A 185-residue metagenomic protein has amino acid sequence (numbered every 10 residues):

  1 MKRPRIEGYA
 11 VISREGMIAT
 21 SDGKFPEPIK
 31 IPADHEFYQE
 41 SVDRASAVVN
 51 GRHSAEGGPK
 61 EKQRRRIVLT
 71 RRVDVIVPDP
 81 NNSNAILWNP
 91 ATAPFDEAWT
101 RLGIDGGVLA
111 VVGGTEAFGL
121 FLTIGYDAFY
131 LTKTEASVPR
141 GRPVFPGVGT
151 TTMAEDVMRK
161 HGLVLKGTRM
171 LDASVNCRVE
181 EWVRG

Functional and structural regions predicted by a protein language model:
M1-G185: Enzymes that bind and transform nitrogen-containing heteroaromatic metabolites
